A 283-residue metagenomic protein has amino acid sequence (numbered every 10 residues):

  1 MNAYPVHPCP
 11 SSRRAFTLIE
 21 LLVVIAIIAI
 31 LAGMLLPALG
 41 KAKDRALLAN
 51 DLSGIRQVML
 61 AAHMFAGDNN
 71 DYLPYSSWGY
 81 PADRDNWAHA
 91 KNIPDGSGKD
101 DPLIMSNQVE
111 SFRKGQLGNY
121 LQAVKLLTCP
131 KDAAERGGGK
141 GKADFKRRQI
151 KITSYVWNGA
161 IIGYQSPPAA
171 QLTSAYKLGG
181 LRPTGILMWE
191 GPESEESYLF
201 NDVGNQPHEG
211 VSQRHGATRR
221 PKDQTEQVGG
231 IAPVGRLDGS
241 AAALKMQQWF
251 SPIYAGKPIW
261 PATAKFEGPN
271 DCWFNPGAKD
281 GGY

Functional and structural regions predicted by a protein language model:
M1-S12: N-terminal secretory signal peptides that target proteins for export/translocation
Y4, I28, L47, S106 (+1 more regions): Generic anion/oxyanion-binding catalytic loop in active/binding sites
S11, A29, L48, Q116 (+1 more regions): Short, flexible active-site loop motifs that bind/organize anionic cofactors or intermediates
S12-K43: N-terminal single-pass transmembrane signal-anchor helix
I19, L36, G40, L47 (+3 more regions): Nucleotide phosphate-binding site architecture
K41-I55: Aliphatic-rich helix starts adjacent to a transmembrane/signal segment
D51-Y283: Short, well-structured segments within or immediately adjacent to enzyme catalytic domains that line ligand-binding
